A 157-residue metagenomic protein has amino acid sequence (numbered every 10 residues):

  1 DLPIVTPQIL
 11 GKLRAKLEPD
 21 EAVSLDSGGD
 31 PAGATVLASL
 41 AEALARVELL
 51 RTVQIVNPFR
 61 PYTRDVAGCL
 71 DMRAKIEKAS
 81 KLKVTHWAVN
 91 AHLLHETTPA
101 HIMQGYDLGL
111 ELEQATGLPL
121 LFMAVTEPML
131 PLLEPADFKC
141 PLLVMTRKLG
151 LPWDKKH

Functional and structural regions predicted by a protein language model:
D1, S27-G29, M123-P128, T146-L149: Structural motif
D1-A22: Nucleotide-state-sensitive switch-loop elements of NTP-binding domains
D1-L2, E21-L37: Switch II (G3) loop of P-loop NTPases
V5-Q8, E96-P99, P131-E134, P152-K156: Short, solvent-exposed polar/charged micro-motifs at secondary-structure junctions
A15-D20, D107-G109, K139-R147: Short, structured secondary-structure boundary patches
V23, V53, L143: A broad, low-specificity signal marking well-ordered, structured residues that form hydrophobic/aromatic
P31-K139: Conserved catalytic-core segment of NTP-binding enzymes
L118, L133-H157: N-terminal regions of ATP-driven nucleic-acid and macromolecular assemblies, encompassing P-loop NTP-binding domains
